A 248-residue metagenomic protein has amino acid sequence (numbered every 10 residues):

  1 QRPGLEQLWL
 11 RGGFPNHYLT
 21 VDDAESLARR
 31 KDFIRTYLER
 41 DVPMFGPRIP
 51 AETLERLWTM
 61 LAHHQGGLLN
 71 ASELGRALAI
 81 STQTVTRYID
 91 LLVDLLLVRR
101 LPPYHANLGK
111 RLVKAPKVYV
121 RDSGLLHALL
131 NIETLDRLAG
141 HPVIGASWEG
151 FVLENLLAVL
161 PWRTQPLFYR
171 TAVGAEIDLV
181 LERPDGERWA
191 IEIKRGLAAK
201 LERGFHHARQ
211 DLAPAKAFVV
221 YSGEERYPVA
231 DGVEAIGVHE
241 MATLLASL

Functional and structural regions predicted by a protein language model:
Q1-N16: Amphipathic alpha-helical segments of the small helical/lid subdomains adjacent to P-loop NTPase cores
Y18, D23-E187: Accessory nucleic acid-recognition modules appended to NTPase machines
A128, K200, R226-A230: Switch/connector loops and helix/strand junctions flanking conserved nucleotide-binding motifs in nucleotide-processing
E187-W189, K216: Structural motif
W189-L197: Active-site ExK catalytic segment of metal-dependent nucleases
L197-H206: Active-site-adjacent loop/helix micro-motif of nuclease/hydrolase catalytic cores
P214-Y221: Short, hydrophobic beta-strand segments that form beta-sheet elements in well-ordered domains
G223-L248: Domain-level recognition of nuclease-like catalytic cores that cleave nucleotide substrates
